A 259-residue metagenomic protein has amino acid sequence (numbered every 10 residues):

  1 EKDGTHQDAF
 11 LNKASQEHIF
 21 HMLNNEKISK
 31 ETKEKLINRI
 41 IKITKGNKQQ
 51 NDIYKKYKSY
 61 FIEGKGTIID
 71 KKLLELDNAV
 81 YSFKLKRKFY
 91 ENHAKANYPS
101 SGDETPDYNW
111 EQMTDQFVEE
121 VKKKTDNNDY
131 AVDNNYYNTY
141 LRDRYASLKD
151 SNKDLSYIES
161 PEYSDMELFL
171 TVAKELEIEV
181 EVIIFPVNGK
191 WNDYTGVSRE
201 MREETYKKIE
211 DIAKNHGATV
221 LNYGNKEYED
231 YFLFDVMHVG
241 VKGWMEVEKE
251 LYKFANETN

Functional and structural regions predicted by a protein language model:
E1-K2, L141-R144, I183-N188, Y223-K226: Short loop/turn segments at strand-loop or loop-helix junctions that form parts of catalytic or ligand-binding pockets
D3-Q7, N192-G196, F232: A short acidic (Asp/Glu
G4-V172: Secreted/periplasmic serine-hydrolase-like ester/acetyl group-modifying domain
I43-G46, Y60, F169-V172, L176 (+2 more regions): Structured segments of extracytoplasmic/periplasmic soluble domains in secreted or envelope-associated proteins
D133-L141, E177-E181, H216-N222: Short coil-to-beta-strand
L170-V197: Active-site segments of SGNH/GDSL-like serine hydrolases that catalyze O-acetyl group transfer/hydrolysis on lipids
S198-N259: C-terminal regions of proteins
